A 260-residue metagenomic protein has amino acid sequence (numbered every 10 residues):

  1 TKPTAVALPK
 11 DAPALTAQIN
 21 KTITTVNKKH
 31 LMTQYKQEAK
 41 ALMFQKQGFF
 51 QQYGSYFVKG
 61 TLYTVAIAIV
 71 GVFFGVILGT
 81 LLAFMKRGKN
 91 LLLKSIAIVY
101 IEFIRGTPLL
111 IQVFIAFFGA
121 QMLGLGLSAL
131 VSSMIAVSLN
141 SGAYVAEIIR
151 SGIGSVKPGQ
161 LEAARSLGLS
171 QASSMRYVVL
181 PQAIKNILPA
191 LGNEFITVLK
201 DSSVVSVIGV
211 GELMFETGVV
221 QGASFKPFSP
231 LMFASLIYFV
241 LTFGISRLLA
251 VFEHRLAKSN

Functional and structural regions predicted by a protein language model:
K2-F44: Extended ligand-binding regions for polar small-molecule ligands
A41-N260: Transmembrane alpha-helices and adjacent helix-loop boundaries
